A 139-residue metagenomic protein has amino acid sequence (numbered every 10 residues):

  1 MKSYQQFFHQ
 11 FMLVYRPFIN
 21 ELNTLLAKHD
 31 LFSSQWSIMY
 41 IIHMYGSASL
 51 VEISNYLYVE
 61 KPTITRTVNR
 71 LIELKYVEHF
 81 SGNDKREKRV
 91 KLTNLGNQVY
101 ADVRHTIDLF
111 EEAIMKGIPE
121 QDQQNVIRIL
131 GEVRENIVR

Functional and structural regions predicted by a protein language model:
M1-H29, Y76, R89: N-terminal leader segment of winged-helix/HTH proteins
M1-K2, Q121-R139: C-terminal regulatory/oligomerization modules of transcriptional regulators
M12, Y40-M44, R104, G131: Short, locally clustered residues in the helix-turn-helix/winged-helix DNA-binding domain
I19, N69-R128: Charged, amphipathic alpha-helical coiled-coil/dimerization segments
N20-T63: N-terminal helix-turn-helix DNA-binding core of bacterial DNA-binding proteins
